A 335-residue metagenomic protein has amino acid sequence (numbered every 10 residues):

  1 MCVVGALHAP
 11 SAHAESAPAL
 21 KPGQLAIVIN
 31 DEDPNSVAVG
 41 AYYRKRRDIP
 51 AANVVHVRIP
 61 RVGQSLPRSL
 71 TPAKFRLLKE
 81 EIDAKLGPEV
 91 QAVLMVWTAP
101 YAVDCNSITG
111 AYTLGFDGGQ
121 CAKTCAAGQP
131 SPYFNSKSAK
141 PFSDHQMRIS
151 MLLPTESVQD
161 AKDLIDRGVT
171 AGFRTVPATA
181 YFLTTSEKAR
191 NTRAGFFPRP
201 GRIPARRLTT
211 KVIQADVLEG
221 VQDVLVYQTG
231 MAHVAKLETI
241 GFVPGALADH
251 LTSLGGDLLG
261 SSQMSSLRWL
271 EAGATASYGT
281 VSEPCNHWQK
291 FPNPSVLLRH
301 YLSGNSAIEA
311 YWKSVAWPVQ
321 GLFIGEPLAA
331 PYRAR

Functional and structural regions predicted by a protein language model:
M1-A6: Bacterial N-terminal signal peptides
E15-R335: Cysteine-dependent hydrolase recognition
